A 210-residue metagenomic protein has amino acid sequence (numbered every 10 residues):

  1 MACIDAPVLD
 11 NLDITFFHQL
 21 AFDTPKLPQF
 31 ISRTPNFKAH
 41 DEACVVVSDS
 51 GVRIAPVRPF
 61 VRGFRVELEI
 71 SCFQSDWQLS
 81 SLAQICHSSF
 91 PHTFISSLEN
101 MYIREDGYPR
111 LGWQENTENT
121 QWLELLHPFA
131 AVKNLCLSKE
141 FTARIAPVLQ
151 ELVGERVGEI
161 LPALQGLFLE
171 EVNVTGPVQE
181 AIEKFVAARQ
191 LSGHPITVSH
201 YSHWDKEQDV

Functional and structural regions predicted by a protein language model:
M1-V210: Leucine-rich repeat
